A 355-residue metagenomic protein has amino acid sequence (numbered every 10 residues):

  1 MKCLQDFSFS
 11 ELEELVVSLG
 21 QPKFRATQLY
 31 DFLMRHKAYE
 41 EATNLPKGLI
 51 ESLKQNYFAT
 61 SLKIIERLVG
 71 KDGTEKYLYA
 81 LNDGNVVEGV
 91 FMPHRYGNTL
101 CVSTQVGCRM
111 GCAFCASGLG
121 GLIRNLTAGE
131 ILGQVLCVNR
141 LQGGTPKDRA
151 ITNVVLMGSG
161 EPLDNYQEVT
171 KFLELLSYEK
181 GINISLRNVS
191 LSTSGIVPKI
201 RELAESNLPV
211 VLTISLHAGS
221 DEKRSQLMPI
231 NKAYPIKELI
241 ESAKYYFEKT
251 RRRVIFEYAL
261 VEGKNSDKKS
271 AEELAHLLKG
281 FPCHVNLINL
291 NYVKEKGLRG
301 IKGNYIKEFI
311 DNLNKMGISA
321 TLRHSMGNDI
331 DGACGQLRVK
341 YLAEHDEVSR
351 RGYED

Functional and structural regions predicted by a protein language model:
M1-V87, P93, K244-R253, Y258-D355: Auxiliary Fe-S-binding modules of radical SAM enzymes
G70, S103-T104, S117, S192 (+1 more regions): Short linear Ser/Thr-Pro motifs
E75, V87, N98-V102, M110 (+1 more regions): Generic beta-strand structural signal
N82, P93-R95, G195, N207: A generic beta-sheet turn/junction motif
F91-M92, E168: Residue-level structural signal for beta-strand termini and adjacent loop
P93-C137: Canonical Radical SAM [4Fe-4S] cluster-binding loop centered on the CxxxCxxC motif and its immediate flanking residues
N139-M316, A320: Conserved AdoMet/S-adenosylmethionine-binding subsite of the radical SAM
